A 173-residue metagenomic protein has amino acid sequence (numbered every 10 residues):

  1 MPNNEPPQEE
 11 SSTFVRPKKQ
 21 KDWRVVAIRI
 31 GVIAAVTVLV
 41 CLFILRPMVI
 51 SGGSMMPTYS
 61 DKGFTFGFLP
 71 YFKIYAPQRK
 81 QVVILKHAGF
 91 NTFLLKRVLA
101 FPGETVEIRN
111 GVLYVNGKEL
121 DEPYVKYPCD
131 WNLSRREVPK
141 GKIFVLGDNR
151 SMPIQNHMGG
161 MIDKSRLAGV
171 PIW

Functional and structural regions predicted by a protein language model:
M1-W173: Extended hydrophobic leader/signal-anchor segments used for secretion and membrane insertion
